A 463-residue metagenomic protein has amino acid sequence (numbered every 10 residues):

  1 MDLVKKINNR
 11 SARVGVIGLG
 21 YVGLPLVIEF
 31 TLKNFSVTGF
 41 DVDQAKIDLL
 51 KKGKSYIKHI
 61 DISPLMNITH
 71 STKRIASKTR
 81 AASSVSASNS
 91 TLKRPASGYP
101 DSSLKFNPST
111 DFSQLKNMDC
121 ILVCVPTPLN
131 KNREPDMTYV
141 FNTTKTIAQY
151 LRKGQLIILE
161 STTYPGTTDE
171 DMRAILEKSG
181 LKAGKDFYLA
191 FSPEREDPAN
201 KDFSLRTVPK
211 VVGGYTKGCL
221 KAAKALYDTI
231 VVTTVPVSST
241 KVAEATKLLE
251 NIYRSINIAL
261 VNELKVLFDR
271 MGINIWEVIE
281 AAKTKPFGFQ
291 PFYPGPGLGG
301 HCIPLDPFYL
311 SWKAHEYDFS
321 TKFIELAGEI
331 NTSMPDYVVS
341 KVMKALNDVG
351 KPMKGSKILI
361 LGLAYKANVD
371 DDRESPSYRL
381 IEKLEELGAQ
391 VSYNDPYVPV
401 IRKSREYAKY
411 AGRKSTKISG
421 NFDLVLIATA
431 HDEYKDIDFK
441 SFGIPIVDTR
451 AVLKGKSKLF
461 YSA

Functional and structural regions predicted by a protein language model:
M1-R80, T91-R94, Y99-A463: Structural/interface elements that position substrates and couple domains in central-metabolism enzymes
S83: Alpha-helical polar/charged "hotspots" used for coordination or helix-helix interfaces
